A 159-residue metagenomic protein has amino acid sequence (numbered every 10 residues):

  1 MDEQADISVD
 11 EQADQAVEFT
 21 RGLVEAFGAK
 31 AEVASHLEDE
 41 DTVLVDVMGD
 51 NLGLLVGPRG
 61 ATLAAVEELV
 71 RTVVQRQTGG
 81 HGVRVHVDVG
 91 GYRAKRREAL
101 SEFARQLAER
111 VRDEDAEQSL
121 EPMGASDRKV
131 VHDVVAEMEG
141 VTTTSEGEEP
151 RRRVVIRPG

Functional and structural regions predicted by a protein language model:
M1-G159: RNA-contacting regions in translation and RNA-metabolism proteins, encompassing KH/S1 modules where present
